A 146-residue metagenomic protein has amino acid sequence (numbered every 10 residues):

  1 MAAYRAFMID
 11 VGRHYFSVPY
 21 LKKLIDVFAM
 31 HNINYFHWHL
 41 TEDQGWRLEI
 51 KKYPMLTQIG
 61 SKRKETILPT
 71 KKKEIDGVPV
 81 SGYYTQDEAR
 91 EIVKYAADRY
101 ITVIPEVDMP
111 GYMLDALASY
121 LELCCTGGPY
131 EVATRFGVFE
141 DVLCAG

Functional and structural regions predicted by a protein language model:
M1-E140, G146: Feature activates predominantly on carbohydrate-active enzymes
